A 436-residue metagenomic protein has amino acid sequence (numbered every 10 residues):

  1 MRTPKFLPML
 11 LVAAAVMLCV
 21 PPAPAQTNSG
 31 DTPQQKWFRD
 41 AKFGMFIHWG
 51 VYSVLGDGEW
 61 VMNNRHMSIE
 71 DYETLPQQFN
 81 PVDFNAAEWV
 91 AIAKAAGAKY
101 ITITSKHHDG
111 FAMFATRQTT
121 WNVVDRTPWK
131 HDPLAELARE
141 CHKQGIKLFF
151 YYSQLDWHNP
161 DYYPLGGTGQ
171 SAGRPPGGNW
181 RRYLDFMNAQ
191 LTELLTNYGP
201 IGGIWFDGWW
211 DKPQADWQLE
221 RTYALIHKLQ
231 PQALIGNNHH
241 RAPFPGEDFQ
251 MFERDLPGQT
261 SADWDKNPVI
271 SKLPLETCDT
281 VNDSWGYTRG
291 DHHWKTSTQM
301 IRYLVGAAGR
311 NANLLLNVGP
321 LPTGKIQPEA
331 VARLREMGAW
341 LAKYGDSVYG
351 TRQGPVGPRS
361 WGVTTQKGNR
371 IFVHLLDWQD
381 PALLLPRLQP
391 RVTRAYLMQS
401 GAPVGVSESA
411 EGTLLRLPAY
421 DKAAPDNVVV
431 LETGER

Functional and structural regions predicted by a protein language model:
M1-K5, A93: Positively charged n-region of N-terminal signal peptides that target proteins for export
F6-M9, F46: General helical structural elements
P8-C19: Bacterial N-terminal signal peptides
P21-A25: Sec/Tat signal peptide C-region and signal peptidase I cleavage site
Q26-R436: Mature catalytic domains of secreted/periplasmic carbohydrate-active enzymes
